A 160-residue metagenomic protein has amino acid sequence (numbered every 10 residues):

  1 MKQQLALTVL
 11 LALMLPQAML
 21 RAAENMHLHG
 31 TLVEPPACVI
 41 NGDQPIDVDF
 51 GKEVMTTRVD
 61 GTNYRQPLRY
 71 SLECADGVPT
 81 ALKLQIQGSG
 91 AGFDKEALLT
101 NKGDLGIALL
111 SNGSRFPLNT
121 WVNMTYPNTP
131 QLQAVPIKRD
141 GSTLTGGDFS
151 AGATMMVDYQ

Functional and structural regions predicted by a protein language model:
K2-Q3, L20-Q160: Mature extracellular/passenger domains of Gram-negative fimbrial/pilin and adhesin proteins
L5-M14: Sec-dependent N-terminal signal peptides
L15-M19: N-terminal signal peptide c-region/cleavage motif recognized by signal peptidases
